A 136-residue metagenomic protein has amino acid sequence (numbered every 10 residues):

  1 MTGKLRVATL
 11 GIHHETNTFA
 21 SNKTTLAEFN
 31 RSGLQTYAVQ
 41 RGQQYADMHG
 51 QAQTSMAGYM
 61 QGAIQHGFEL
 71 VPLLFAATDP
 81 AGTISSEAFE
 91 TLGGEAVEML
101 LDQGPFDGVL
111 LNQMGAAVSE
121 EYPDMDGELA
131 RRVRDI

Functional and structural regions predicted by a protein language model:
M1-Q65: N-terminal amphipathic/basic leader segments beginning at the initiator methionine
L5-E15, F19-A20, G82-I136: Active-site histidine-anchored catalytic micro-motif
E28-S32, F68-L70, L101-P105: Short hydrophobic/aromatic-rich motifs at helix boundaries and adjacent loops
A38-Q40, P72-A81, L111-M114: Gly-rich Lys/Arg/Thr-decorated short loops/hinges at beta-loop-alpha junctions or inter-strand turns that position
M56, M60-M99: Low-complexity, highly charged intrinsically disordered N-terminal segments that act as targeting/localization
